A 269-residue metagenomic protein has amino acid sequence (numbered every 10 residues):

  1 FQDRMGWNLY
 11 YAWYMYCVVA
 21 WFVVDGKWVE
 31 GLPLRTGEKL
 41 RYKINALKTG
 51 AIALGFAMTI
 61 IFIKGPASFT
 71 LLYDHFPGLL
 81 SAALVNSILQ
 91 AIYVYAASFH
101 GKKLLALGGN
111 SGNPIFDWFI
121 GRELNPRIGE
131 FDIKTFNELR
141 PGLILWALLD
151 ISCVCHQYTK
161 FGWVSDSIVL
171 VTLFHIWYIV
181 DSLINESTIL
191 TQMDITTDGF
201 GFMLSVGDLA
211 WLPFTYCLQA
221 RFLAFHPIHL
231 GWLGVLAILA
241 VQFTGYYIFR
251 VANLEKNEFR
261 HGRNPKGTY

Functional and structural regions predicted by a protein language model:
F1-Y269: Membrane-anchoring alpha-helices and their flanking helix-loop junctions
